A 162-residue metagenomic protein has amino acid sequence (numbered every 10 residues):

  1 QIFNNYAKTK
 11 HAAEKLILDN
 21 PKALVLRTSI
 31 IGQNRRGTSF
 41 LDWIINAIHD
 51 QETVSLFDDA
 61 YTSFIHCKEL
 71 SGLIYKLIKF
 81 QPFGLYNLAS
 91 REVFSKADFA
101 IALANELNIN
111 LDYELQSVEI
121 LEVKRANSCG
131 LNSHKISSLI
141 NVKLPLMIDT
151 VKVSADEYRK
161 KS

Functional and structural regions predicted by a protein language model:
Q1-N4: Active-site "gating" loop of Rossmann-like NAD(P)-dependent oxidoreductase/epimerase domains
T9: Active-site helix of classical SDR
K15-T62, E69: NAD(P)-dependent short-chain dehydrogenase/reductase
L56-Y61, Y86-F94, L139: Glycine-rich Rossmann NAD(P)(H)-binding loop
K68-K76, I148, K152: Amphipathic alpha-helical segments that line or abut small-molecule/effector binding pockets and mediate allosteric
L73, F80-E122, N127-S128: Mid/C-terminal beta-alpha module of Rossmann-like enzyme folds, strongest in SDR-family dehydrogenases/epimerases
I78-P82, L107, A155-S162: Short, hydrophobic alpha-helical segments
S95-I101, Q116-S162: Conserved C-terminal active-site "lid" loop/helix of NAD(P)H-dependent oxidoreductases that clamps the redox cofactor
